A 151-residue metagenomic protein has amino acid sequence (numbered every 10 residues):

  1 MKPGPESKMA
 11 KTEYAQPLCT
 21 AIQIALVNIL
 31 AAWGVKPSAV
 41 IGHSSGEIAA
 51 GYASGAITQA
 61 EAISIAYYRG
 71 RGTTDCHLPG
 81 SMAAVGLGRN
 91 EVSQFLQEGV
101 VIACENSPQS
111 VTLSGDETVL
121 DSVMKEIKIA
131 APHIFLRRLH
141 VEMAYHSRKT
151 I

Functional and structural regions predicted by a protein language model:
M1-Q97, H133-A144, T150: FabD-like malonyl-/acyl-CoA
G86, C104, G115: Pocket-edge structural micro-motifs
R89, G115-L120: Helix N-cap motif at beta-to-alpha junctions
V92-P108: Gly/Ser-centered flexible loop/linker motifs
L96-E98, L120-A131: Short amphipathic alpha-helices in soluble, non-transmembrane regions that often serve as interface/regulatory elements
Q109-S114: A generic structural motif
E117, M124, T150-I151: Conserved strand-to-helix beginnings and helix N-cap segments that scaffold or border functional pockets
